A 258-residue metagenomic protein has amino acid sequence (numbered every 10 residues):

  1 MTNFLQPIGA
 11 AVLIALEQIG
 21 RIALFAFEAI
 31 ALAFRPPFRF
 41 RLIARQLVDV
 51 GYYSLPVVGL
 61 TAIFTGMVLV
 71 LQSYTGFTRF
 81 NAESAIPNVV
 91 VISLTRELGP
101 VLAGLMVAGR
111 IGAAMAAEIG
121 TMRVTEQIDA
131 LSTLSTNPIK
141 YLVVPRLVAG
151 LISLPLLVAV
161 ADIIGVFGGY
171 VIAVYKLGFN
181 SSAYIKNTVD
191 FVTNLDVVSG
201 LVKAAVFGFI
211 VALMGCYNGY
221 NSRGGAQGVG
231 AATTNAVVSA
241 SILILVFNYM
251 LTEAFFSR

Functional and structural regions predicted by a protein language model:
M1-R41, N218-G219, R223: Short, membrane-interfacial amphipathic segments enriched in basic
Q46, E126, N137-V158, A232: Start (N-cap) of specific transmembrane helices in multi-pass transporter permeases
Q46-L102, M106: Active-site cofactor/substrate anionic-group-binding motifs, chiefly glycine- and Lys/Arg-rich phosphate-binding loops
G51, L55, G59, L98 (+4 more regions): Selective transmembrane-helix segments that form parts of the transport pathway or gating/packing helices in multipass
Q72-T95, V160-A205, F209, L213-T233 (+1 more regions): Membrane-interfacial helix-loop-helix connectors in multipass membrane proteins
I86-D129, M214: Hydrophobic alpha-helical transmembrane segments of multi-pass membrane transport proteins
I119-V144, G225-V229: Short cytoplasmic-facing helical segments at TM-TM junctions of multi-pass membrane proteins
V229, N235-T252: Final/C-terminal transmembrane alpha-helix of multipass membrane proteins
